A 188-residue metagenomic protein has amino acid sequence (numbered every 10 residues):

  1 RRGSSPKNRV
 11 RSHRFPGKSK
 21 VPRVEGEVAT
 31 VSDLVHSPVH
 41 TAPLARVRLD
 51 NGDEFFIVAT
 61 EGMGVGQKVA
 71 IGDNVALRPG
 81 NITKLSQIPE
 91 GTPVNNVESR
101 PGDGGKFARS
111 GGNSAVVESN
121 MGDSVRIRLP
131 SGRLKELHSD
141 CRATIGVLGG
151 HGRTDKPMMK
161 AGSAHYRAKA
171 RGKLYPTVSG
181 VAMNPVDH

Functional and structural regions predicted by a protein language model:
R1-A42, M63-H188: Basic, glycine/proline-rich low-complexity segments that contact nucleic acids
A42-R46, E54-F56, G105: S1/OB-fold single-stranded RNA-binding interface
L49, A59, S119: Conserved strand-loop elements at the edges of beta-sheets that form or border functional pockets
L49-G52, S131: Short acidic-glycine loop/turn motifs at beta-strand connectors
G52-G64: Beta-strand/loop nucleic-acid-binding surfaces
